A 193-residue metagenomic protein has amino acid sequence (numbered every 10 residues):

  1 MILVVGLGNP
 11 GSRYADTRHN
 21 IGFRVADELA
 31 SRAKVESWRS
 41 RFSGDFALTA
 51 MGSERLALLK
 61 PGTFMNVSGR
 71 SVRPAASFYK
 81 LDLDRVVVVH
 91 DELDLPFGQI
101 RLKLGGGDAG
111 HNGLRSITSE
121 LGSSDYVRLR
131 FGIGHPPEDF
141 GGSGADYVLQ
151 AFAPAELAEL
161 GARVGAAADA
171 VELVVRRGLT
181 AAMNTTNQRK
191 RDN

Functional and structural regions predicted by a protein language model:
I2-G105, L114-R130, P137-D146, Q150 (+1 more regions): Nucleotide and nucleotide-moiety/phosphate-recognizing core
D108: Conserved mid-domain beta->alpha element of the FAD-binding
